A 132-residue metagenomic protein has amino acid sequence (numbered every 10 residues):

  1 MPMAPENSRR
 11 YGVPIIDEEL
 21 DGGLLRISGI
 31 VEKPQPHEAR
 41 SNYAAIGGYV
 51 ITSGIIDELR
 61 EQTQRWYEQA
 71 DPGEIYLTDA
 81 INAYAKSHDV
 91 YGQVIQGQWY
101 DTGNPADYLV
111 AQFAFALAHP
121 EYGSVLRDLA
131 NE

Functional and structural regions predicted by a protein language model:
M1-F115, P120-N131: Unchanged
